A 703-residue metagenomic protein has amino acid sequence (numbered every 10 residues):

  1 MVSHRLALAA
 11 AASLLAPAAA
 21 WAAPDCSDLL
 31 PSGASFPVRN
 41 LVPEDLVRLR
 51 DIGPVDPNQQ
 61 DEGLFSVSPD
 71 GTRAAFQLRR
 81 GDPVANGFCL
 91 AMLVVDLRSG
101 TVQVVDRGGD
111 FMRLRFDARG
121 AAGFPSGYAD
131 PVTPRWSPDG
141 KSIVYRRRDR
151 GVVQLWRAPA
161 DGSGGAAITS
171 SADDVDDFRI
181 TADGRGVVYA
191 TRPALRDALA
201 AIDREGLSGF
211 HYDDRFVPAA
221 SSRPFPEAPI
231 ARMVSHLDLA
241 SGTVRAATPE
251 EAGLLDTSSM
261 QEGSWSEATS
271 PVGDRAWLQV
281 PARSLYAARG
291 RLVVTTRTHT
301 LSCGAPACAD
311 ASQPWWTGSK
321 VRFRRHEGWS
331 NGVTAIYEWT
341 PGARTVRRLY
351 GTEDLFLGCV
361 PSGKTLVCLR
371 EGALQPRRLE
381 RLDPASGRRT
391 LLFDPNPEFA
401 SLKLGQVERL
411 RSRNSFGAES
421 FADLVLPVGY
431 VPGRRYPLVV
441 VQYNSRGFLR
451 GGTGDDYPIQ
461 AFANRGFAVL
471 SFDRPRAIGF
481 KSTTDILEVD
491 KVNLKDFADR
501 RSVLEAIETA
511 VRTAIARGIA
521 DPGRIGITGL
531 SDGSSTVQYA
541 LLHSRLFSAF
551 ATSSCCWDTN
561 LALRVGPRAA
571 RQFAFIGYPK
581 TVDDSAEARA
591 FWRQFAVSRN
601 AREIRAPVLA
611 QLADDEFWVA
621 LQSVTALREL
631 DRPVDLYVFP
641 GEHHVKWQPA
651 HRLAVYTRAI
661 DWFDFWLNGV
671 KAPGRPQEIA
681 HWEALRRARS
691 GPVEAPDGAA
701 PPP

Functional and structural regions predicted by a protein language model:
A22-D61, V95-D130, R147, A158-D176 (+7 more regions): Multi-bladed beta-propeller domains
P24-F36, C89-L93, R192-P249, R289 (+2 more regions): Predominantly five- to eight-bladed beta-propeller fold
N40, E44-A91: Beta-strand-rich domains and repeat architectures in extracellular enzymes and scaffolds, especially beta-propellers
G63-S66, R73, L78, M233 (+6 more regions): Non-catalytic accessory segments flanking enzyme active sites
F65-A74, T133-S142, F178-G186, S259-R275 (+4 more regions): Blade-terminus and WD-like Trp-Asp/Gly-His loop motifs, strongest in beta-propeller folds
A85-A91, G151-W156, R196-I202, I230-S235 (+3 more regions): Structural motif
D394-R517, G523, L530: Cap/lid segment of the alpha/beta-hydrolase catalytic domain
F472-P703: Active-site-proximal cap/loop segments of hydrolase catalytic domains
